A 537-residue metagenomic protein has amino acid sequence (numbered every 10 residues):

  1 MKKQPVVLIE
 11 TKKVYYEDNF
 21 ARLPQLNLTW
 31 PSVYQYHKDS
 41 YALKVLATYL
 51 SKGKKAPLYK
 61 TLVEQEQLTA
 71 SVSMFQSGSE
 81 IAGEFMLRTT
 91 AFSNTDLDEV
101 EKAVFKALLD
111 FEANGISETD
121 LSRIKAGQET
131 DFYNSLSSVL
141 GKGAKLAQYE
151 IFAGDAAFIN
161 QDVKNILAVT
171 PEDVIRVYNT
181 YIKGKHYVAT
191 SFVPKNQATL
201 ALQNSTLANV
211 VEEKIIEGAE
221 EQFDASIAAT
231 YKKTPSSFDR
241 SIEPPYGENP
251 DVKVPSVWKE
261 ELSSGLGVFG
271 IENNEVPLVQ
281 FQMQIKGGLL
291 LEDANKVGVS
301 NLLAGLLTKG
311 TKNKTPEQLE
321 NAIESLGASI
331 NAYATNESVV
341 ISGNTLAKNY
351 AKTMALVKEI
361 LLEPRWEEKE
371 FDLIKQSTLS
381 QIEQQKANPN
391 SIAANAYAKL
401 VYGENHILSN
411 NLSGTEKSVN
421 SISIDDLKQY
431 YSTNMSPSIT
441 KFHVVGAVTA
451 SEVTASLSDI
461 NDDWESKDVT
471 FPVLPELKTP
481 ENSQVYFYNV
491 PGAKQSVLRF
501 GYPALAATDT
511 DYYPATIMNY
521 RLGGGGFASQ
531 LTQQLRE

Functional and structural regions predicted by a protein language model:
M1-E17, Q25, N160-I285, H443 (+2 more regions): Proteolytic maturation boundary segments
R22-Y34, K60-A168, V188-V193, L200-N204 (+8 more regions): M16 family metallopeptidases and their MPP-like homologs
V169, V177, R365-W366, I422: Peptidyl-prolyl cis-trans isomerase
